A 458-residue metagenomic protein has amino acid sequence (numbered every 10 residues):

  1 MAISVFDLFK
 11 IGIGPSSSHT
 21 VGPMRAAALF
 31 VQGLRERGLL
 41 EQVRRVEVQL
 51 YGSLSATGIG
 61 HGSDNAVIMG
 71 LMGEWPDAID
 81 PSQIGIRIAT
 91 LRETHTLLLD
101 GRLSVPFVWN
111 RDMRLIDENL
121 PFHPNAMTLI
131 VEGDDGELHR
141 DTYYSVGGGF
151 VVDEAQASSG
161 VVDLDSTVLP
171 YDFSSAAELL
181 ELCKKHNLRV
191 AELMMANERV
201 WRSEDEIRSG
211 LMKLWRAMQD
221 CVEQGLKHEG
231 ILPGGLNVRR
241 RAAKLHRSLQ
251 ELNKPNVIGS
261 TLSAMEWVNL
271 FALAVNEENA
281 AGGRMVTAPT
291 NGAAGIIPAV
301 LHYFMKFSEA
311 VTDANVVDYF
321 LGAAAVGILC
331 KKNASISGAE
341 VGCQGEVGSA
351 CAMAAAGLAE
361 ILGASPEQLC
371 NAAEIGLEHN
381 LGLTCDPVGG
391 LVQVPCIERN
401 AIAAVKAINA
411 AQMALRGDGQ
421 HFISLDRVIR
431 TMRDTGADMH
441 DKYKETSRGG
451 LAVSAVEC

Functional and structural regions predicted by a protein language model:
F9-A27, A281-V300, C343-C351: Conserved phosphate/anionic-ligand binding catalytic regions in large, soluble enzymes, centered on
I13-S55, F122, V152: Accessory carbohydrate-recognition regions in carbohydrate-active enzymes
S18-R35, P298-A310, A355-G363: Alpha-helical support elements that line or immediately flank enzyme active sites and cofactor-binding pockets
R45-G58, A89-L98, A243-L245, F320-K332 (+2 more regions): Short, mixed-charge aromatic SLiMs
P76-N256: C-terminal regulatory domains involved in ligand/effector binding and gene-expression control
R202-G342, G450-C458: Accessory "access/gating" subregions that flank catalytic or transport cores
V311, G322, I328-A401, M413-F422: Hydrophobic alpha-helical bundle architecture
F422-C458: Extended hydrophobic packing segments that form well-structured cores
